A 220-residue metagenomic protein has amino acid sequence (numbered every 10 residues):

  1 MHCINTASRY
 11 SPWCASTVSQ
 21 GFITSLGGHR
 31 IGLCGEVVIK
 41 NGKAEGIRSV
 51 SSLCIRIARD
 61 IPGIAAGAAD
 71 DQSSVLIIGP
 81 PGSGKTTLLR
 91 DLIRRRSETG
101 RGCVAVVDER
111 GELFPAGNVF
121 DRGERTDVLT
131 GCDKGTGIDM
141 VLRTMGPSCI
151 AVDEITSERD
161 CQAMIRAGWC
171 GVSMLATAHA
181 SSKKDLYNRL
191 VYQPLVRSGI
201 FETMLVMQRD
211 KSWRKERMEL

Functional and structural regions predicted by a protein language model:
P12-Q72: P-loop NTP-binding catalytic core
L26, V38-S49, T203-L220: Conserved P-loop NTPase
I77: Hydrophobic anchor at the beta1->P-loop junction of P-loop NTPases
P81: The conserved Walker
K85: Conserved lysine of the Walker
L88, L92: Hydrophobic positions on the alpha1 helix immediately C-terminal to the Walker A/P-loop
R96-V141: P-loop NTPase switch/communication element
M145-P147, A151-M204, R209: Conserved P-loop NTPase nucleotide-binding/switch module
